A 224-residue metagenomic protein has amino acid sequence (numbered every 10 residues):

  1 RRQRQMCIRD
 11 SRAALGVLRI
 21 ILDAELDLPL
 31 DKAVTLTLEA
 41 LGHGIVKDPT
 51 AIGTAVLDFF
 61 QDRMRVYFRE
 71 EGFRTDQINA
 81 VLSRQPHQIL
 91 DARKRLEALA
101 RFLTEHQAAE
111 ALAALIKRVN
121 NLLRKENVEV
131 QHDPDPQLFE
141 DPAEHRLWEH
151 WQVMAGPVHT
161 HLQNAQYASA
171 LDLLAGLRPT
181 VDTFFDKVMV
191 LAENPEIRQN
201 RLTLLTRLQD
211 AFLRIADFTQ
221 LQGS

Functional and structural regions predicted by a protein language model:
R1-Q5, R9-S224: Amphipathic alpha-helical "coupling" segments that flank catalytic cores
